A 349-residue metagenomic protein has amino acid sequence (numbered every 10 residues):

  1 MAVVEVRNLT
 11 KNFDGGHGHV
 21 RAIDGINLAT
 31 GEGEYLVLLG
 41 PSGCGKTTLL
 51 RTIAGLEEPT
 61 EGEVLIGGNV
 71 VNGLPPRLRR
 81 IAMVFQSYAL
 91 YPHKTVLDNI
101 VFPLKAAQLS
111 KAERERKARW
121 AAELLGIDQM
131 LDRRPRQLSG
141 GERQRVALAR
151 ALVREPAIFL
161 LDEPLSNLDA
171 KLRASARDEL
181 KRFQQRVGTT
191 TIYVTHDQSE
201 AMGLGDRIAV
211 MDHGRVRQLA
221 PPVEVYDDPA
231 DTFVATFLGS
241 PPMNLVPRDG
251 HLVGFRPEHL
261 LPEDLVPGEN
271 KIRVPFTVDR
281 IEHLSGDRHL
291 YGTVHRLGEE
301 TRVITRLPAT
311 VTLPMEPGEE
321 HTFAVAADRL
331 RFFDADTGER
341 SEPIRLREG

Functional and structural regions predicted by a protein language model:
M1-V3, N12-G25, L74-L78: A short, flexible loop at the N-terminus of ABC-type nucleotide-binding domains that lies
L39-P41: The feature captures the beta-strand-to-loop junction immediately N-terminal to the Walker
T47-L50, V146: ABC ATPase nucleotide-binding domain helices that frame the ATP-binding cleft
A54: Helix-to-loop junction immediately C-terminal to a conserved catalytic motif
G62-V70: Conserved ABC transporter NBD signature motif
P76-A230: ABC ATPase nucleotide-binding domains
L252-G349: Non-catalytic connector elements of ABC transporters
